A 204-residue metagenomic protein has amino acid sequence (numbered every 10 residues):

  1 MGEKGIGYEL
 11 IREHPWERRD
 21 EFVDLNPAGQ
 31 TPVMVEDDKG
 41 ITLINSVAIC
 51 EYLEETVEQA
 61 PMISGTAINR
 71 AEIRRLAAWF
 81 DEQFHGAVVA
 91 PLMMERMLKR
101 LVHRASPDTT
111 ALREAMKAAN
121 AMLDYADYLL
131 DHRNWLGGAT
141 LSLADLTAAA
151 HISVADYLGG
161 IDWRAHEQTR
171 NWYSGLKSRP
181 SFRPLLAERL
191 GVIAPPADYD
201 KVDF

Functional and structural regions predicted by a protein language model:
M1, I73, D145-L146, R179: Short, thiol/selenol-centered motifs that function as redox-active sites or metal-ligating centers
G2-T109, R113, D203-F204: GST-like domain detector, emphasizing the conserved glutathione-binding G-site in the N-terminal thioredoxin-like
W16, L141, G191-V192: Positions that flank functional sites
D24, S178, A187: Phosphate-coordinating loops and pocket residues in cytosolic domains that bind phosphorylated ligands
V57, L130-R133, P180, R189: A general structural signal marking secondary-structure boundaries and capping sites
A60-G65, A87-V88, L136-A139, R164 (+1 more regions): Short, hydrophobic secondary-structure boundary micro-motifs
E82-S178: GST-like fold's C-terminal all-alpha helical module
R189-F204: Acidic/histidine-enriched, glycine/proline-rich intrinsically disordered or flexible terminal extensions
